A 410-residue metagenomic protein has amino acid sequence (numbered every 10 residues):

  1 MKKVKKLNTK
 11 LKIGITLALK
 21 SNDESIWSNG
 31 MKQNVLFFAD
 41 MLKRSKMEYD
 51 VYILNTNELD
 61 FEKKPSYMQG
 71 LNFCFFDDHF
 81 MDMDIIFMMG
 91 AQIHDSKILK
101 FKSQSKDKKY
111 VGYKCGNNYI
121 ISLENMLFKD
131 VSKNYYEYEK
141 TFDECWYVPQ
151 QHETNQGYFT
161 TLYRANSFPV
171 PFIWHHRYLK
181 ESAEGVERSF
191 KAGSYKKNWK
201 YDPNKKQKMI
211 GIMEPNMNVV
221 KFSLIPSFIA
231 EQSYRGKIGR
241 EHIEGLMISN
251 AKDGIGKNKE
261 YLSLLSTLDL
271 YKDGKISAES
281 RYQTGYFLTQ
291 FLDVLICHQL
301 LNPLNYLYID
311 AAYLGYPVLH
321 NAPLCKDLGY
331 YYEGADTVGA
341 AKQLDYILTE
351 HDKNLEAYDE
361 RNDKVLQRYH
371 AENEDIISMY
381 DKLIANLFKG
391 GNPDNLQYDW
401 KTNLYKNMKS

Functional and structural regions predicted by a protein language model:
M1-K12, L162-K205, S378, F388-S410: Non-catalytic membrane-proximal stalk/linker segments that position and tether the catalytic domains
K2-K5, T16-S21, K32-Q156, A278-T284: Extended catalytic core of nucleotide-activated donor transferases of GT-like folds
K2-S28, K208-P215: Nucleotide-activated donor-dependent transferases that construct or modify glycoconjugates
W27, M31-N34, T154-G157, R164-L270 (+1 more regions): Conserved catalytic-core segment of nucleotide-activated headgroup transferases in glycan assembly
S122-Y195, N373-E374, Y380: A short, active-site helix/loop in glycosyltransferases that binds the activated sugar's phosphate group
K252-L314: Donor nucleotide-activated moiety binding/catalytic core segment of transferases that use nucleotide-activated donors
Q290-A371: Catalytic binding pocket for nucleotide-activated donors in carbohydrate/polymer assembly enzymes
H351-K409: A charged, aromatic-enriched C-terminal amphipathic alpha-helix characteristic of glycosyltransferases across folds
